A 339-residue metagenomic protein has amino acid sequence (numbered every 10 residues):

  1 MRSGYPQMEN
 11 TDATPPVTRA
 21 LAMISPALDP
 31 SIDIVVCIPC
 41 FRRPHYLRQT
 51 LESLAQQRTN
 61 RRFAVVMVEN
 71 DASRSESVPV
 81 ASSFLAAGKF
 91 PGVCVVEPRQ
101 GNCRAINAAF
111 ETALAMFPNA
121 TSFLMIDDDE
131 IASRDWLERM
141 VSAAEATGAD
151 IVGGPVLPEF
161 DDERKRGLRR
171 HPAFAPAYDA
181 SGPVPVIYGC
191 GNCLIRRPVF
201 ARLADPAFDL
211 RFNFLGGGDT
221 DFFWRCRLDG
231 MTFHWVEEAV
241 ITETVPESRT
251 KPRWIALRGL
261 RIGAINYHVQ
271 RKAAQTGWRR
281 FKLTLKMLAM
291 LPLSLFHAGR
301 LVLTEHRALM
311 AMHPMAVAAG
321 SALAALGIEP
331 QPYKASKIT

Functional and structural regions predicted by a protein language model:
E52-R62: Short, acidic, metal-binding catalytic loop of nucleotide-sugar glycosyltransferases
M67-V80, E130: A conserved acidic beta->alpha catalytic loop
E97-M116: Glycine-rich, basic loop-to-helix element that forms the pyrophosphate-binding segment of sugar-nucleotide handling
P118-I131: Short beta-strand-to-loop acidic/aromatic patch adjacent to the donor-nucleotide binding site
D135-R166: Conserved donor NDP-sugar-binding/catalytic core segment of glycosyltransferases
G154-P155, R169-V186: Short, flexible, basic/aromatic active-site loop/helix in glycosyltransferases
N213-W224: Acidic donor-binding loop at a coil-to-helix junction in glycosyltransferase catalytic cores that engages
L257-A264, Q275-T339: Non-catalytic, C-terminal membrane-associated alpha-helical segments of glycosyltransferases
